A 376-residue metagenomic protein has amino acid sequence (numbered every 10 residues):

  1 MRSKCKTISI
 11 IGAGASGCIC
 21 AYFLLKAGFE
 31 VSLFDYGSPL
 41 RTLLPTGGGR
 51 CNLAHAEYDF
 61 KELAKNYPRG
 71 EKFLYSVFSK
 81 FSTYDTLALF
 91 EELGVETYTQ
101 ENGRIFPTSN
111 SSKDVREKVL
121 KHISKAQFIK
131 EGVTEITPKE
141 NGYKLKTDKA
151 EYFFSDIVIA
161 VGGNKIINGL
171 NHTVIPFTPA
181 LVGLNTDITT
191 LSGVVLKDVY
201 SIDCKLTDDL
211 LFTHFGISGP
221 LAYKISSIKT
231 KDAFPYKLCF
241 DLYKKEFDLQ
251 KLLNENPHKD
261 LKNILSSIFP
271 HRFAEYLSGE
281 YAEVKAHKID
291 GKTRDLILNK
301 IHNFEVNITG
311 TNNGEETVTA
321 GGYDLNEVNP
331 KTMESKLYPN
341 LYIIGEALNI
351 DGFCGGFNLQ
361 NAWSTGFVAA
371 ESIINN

Functional and structural regions predicted by a protein language model:
K6-L33, A369-I374: N-terminal Rossmann-like FAD-binding beta1-loop-alpha1 element of flavoenzymes
I8, F29-S32, T97, I157 (+1 more regions): Hydrophobic anchor at the start of a short beta-strand that flanks the dinucleotide cofactor-binding loop
I11, P45, S155-A160, I343: Redox-cofactor binding/interface segments in oxidoreductases and associated redox assembly factors
L25-G48: Glycine-rich FAD pyrophosphate-binding loop
A27, D59-K61, S79, D85-G103 (+4 more regions): Residue-level recognition of phosphate/Mg2+-coordinating polar/acidic sites in nucleotide-handling active sites
R41-Q127, G132: Conserved N-terminal/central alpha/beta ligand/cofactor-binding core
K113-D114, K121-P270: Predominantly flavin-linked oxidoreductase catalytic cores and closely associated redox partners
G162-G163, N349-N376: A conserved FAD-binding loop/helix module that cradles the flavin
